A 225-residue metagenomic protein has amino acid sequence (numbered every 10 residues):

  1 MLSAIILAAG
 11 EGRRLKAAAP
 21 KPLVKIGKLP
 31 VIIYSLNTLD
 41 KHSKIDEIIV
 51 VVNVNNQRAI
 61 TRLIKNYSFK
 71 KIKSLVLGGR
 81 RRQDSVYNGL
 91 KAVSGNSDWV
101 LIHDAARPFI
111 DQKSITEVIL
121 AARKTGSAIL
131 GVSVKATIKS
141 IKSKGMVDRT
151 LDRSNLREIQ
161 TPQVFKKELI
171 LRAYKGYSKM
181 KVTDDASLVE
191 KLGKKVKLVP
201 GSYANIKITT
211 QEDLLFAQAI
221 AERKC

Functional and structural regions predicted by a protein language model:
M1-Q57: N-terminal glycine-rich phosphate-binding loop and ensuing alpha1 helix
I6, I32, G89, H103-D104 (+3 more regions): Residue-level signal for inorganic ion chemistry
L15, I60-I64, V118, I170 (+1 more regions): Hydrophobic packing residues within well-ordered alpha-helices of enzyme cores
I33-S97, Y177: Conserved N-terminal catalytic core of the sugar/cofactor nucleotidyltransferase
D46-I48, G126-S127, K195: Residues at the starts of beta-strands that form the adenosine-phosphate
S74, R80-M146, Q160: Conserved beta-loop-beta/alpha segment of the NTase-like Rossmann-fold superfamily that binds/positions NTPs
D148-E158: A short, charged helix-loop
L156-C225: Conserved alpha/beta core of the MobA/IspD/sugar-nucleotide pyrophosphorylase nucleotidyltransferase superfamily
